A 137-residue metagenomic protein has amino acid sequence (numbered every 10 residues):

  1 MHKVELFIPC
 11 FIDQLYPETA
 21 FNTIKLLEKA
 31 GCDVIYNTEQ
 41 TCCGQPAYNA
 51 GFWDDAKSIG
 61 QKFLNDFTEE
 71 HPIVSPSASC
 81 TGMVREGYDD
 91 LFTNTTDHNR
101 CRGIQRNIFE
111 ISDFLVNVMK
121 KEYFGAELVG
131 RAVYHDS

Functional and structural regions predicted by a protein language model:
M1-S137: Iron-sulfur cluster-binding electron-transfer modules in prokaryotic oxidoreductases
